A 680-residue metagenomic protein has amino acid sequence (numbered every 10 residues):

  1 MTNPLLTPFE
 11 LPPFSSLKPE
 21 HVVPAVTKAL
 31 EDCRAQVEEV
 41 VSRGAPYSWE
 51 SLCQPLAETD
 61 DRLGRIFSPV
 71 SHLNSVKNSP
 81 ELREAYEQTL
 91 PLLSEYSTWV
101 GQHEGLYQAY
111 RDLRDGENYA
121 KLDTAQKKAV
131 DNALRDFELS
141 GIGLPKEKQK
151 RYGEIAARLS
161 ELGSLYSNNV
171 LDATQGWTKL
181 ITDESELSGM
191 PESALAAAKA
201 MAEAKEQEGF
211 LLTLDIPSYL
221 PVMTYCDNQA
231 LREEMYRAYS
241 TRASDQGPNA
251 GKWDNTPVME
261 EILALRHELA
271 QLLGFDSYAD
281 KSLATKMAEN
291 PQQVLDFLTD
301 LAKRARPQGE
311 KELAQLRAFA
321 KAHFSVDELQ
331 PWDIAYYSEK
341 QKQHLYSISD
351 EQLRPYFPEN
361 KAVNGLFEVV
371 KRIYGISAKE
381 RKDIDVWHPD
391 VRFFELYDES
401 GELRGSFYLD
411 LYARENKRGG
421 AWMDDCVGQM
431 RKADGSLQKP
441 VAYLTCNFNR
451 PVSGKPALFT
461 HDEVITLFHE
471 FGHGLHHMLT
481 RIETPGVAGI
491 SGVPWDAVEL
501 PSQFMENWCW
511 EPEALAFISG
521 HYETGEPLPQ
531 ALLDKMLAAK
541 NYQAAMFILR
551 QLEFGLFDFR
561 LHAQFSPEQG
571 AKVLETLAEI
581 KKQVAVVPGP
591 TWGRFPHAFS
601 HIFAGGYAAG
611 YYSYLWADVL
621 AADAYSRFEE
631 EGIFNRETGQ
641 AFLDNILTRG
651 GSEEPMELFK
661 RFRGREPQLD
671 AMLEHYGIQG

Functional and structural regions predicted by a protein language model:
M1-M190, F628: N-terminal helix-rich structural modules
M1-P24, K28, S188-G189, G209-L211 (+11 more regions): C-terminal, non-catalytic "cap/extension" segments appended to globular domains
T7-H21, V70-T89, D112-E154, T213-P257 (+5 more regions): Short His/Asp/Glu-rich catalytic/ion-coordination signatures at enzyme active sites or charged loops
V40-C53, V76-P80, N249-K252, K281 (+2 more regions): Short, surface-exposed loop/turn segments at secondary-structure junctions
R62-H72, R135, R237, I334-K342 (+2 more regions): Short, hydrophobic/amphipathic alpha-helical patches that form generic packing surfaces within helical domains
A125, A129-V130, R158-E161, N168 (+10 more regions): Active-site-proximal, well-structured secondary-structure segments within enzyme catalytic domains
P217-Y219, L269, E399-G401, L411-R414 (+5 more regions): Short, glycine-/Ser/Thr-/acidic-enriched flexible segments
N449-L467: Short pre-active-site segment immediately N-terminal to the catalytic Zn-binding motif
